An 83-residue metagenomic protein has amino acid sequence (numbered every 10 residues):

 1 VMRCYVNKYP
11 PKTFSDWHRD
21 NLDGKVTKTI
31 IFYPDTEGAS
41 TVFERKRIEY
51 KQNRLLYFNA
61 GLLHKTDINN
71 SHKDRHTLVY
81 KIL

Functional and structural regions predicted by a protein language model:
V1-R19: Signature of the catalytic double-stranded beta-helix
M2, T13, V26-I30, E37 (+1 more regions): Residues that flank catalytic or metal-binding motifs in active/ligand-binding sites
F14-W17, G24-K25, Y33-K51: A short beta-strand-loop-beta hairpin characteristic of the jelly-roll/cupin
S15-H18, L63-S71: Short beta-strand His + acidic residue motifs that chelate non-heme Fe in jelly-roll/DSBH and cupin folds
L22-K25, S71: A short catalytic or substrate-binding loop motif that flags glycine-/basic-rich loops and adjacent residues that bind
T29-F32, L55, H72-L83: A short hydrophobic beta-strand segment most commonly corresponding to one strand of the jelly-roll/cupin
P34-G38, G61, L83: Short loop segments at secondary-structure junctions
I48-K65: Conserved metal-binding segment of the jelly-roll/cupin
